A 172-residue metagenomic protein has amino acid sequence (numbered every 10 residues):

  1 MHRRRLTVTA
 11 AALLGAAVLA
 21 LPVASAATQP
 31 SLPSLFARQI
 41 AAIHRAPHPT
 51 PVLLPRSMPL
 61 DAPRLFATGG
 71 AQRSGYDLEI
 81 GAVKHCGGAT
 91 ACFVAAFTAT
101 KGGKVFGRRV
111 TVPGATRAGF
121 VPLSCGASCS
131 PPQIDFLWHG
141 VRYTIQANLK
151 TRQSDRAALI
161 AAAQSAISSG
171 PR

Functional and structural regions predicted by a protein language model:
M1-A10: Bacterial N-terminal signal peptides that target proteins for export
R3, R38, A42, S165-R172: A structural signal for alpha-helix termini and helix-coil/disorder junctions
A10-A20: Bacterial N-terminal signal peptides
A24-T28: Boundary at the C-terminal end of the N-terminal hydrophobic targeting segment
Q29-V141, Q146: Short, solvent-exposed recognition patches
T144-R172: Surface-exposed amphipathic alpha-helical segments
